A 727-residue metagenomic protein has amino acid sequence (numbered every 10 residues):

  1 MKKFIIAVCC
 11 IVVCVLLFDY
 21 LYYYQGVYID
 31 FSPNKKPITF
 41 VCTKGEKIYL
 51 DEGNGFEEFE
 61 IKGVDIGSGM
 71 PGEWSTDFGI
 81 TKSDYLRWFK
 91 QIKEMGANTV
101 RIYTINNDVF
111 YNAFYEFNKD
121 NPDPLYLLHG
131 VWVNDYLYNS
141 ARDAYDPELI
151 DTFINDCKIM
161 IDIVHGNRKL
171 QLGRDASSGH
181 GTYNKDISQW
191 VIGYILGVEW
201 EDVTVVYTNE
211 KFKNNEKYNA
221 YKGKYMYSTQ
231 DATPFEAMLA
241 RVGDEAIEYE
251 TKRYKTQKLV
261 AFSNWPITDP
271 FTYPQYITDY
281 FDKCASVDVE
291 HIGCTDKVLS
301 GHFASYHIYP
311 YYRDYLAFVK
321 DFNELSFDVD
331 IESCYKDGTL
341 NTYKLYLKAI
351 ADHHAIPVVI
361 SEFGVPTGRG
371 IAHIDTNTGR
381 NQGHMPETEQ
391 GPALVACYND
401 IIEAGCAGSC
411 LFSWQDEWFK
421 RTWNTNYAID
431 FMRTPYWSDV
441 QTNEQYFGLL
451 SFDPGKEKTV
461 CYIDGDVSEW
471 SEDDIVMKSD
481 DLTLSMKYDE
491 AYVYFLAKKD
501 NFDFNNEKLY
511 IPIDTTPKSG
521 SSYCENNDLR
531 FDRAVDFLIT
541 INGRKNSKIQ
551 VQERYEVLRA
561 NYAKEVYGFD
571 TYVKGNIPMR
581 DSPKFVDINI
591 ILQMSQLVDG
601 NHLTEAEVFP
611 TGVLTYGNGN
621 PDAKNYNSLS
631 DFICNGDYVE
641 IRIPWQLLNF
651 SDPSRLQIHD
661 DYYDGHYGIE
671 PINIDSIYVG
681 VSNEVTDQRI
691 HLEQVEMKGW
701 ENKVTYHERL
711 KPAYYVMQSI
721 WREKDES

Functional and structural regions predicted by a protein language model:
G26-K119: Active-site-adjacent substrate/metal-binding segments within catalytic domains of carbohydrate-active enzymes
T81-I161, V242-K258, F327, K336: Aromatic-lined substrate-binding rim segments of carbohydrate-active enzymes
D143-A144, I159-T233, Y254-P266: Active-site groove signature of glycoside hydrolases
E148, T152-K158, V205-A237, F318-K336 (+1 more regions): A solvent-exposed, charged loop/short amphipathic helix patch at secondary-structure junctions
D282-N377: Glycoside hydrolase catalytic-domain groove-lining segments
I371-G379, E389, D400-V476, E708-S727: Aromatic-rich peripheral "rim/lid" segments of glycoside hydrolase catalytic domains that contact and position glycan
G465, Y492-D500, D637-W645: Short, well-ordered beta-strand segments enriched in hydrophobic/aromatic residues
V476-L597, H659-E684: Surface-exposed, glycine/proline- and aromatic-rich loop segments on solvent-exposed faces across compartments
